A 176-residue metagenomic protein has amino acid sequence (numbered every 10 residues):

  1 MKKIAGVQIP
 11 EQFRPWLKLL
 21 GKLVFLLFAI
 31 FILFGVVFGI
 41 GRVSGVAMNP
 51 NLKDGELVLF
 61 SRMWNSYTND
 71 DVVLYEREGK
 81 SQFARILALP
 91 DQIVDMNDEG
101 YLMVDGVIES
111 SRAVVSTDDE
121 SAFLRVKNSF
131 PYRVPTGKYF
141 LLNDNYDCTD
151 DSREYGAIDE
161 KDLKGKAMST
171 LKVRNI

Functional and structural regions predicted by a protein language model:
K2-L17, G21, G39-R42, P50-I176: Soluble "head" domains of membrane/secretory-pathway proteins
L20-V37: Hydrophobic membrane-insertion alpha-helices, especially the h-region of bacterial N-terminal signal peptides
